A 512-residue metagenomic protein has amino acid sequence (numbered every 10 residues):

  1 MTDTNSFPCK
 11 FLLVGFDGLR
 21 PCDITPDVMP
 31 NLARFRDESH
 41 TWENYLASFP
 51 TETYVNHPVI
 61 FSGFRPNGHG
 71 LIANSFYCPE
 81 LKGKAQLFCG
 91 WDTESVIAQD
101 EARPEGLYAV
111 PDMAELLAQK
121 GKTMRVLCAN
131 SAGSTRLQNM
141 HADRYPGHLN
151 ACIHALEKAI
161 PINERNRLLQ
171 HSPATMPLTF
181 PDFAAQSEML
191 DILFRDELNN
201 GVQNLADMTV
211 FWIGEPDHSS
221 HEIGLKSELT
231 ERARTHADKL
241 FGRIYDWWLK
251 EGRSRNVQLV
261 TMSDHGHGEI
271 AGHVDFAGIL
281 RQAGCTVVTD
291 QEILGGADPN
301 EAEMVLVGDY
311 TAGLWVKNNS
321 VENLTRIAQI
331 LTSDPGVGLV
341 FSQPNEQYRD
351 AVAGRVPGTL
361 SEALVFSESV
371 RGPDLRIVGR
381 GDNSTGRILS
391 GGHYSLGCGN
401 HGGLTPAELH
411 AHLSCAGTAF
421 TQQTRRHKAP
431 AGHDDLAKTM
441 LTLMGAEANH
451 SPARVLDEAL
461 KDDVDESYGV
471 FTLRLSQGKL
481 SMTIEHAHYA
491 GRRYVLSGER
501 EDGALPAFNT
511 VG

Functional and structural regions predicted by a protein language model:
F7, D27, E43, P50-E52 (+4 more regions): Secreted, luminal/periplasmic, and some membrane-associated catalytic domains that remodel anionic oxygen-ester
P8-P21, R34-F35, I60, L117 (+8 more regions): Beta-strand elements within well-structured catalytic alpha/beta cores of enzymes that handle phosphate/sulfate esters
C22-L71, S75, T123-V126: Short, structured active-site-proximal loop/turn typified by the sulfatase FGly-forming signature C/S-X-P-X-R
A33-R34, E115, Y310-Q347, K428-D457 (+1 more regions): Non-catalytic, well-ordered alpha-helical segments in soluble enzyme domains
F64-R65, G70-G224, T332-G336, G386: His/Asp/Glu-rich, glycine-adjacent segments that coordinate divalent cations and/or stabilize oxyanion chemistry on
Q282-T325, L396-L443, D462: Substrate-binding rim/cap in mid-to-C-terminal beta-strand-loop elements of soluble/periplasmic
G338-G372, K428, G445-G478: Polar, surface-exposed loop/tail segments that function as active-site lids or cofactor/substrate-recognition elements
D462-G512: Acidic, Ser/Thr-rich low-complexity intrinsically disordered segments
